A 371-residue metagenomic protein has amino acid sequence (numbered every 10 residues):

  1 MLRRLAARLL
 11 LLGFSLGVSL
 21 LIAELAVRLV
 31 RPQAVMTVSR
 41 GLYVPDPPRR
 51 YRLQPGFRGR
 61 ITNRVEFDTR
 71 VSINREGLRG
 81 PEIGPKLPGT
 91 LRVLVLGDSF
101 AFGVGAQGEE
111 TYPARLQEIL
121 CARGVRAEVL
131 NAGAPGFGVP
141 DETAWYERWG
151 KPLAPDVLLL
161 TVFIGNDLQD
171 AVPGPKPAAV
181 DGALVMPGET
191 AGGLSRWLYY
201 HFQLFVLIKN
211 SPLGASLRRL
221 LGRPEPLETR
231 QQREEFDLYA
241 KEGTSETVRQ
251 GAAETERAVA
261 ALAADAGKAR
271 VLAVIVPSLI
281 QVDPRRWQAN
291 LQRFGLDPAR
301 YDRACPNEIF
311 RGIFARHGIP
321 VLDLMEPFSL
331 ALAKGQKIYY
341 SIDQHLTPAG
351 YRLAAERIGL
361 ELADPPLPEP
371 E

Functional and structural regions predicted by a protein language model:
R3, F163-F314, I319, L324 (+2 more regions): Serine-dependent acyl-ester chemistry module
R8-L25: Hydrophobic membrane-insertion alpha-helices, especially the h-region of bacterial N-terminal signal peptides
L11, I22, Y340-E371: Histidine-centered active-site loop/cap adjacent to the catalytic His in serine esterases/O-acetyl transfer systems
P32-G124, Y146, E308, F328-L332 (+2 more regions): Membrane/wall-proximal cationic-aromatic binding patches
R92-L96, L130, L158: Conserved beta-strand elements of the Class I
G124-T143, R148-K151: A conserved hydrophobic secondary-structure block that centers on an alpha-helix together with its immediately flanking
V139, T143, A252, E256 (+1 more regions): Short, amphipathic alpha-helical "lid/cap" segments that border enzyme active or binding sites
G150, A154-L159: Proline-aspartate-enriched helix->loop->beta-strand connector
